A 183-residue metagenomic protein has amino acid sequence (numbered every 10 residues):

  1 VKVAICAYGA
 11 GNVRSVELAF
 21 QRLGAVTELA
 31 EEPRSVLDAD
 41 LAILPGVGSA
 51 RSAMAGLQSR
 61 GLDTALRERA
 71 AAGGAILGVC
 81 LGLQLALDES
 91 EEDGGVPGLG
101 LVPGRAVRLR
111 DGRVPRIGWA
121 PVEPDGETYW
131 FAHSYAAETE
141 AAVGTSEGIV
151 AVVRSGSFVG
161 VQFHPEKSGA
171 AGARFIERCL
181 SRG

Functional and structural regions predicted by a protein language model:
V1-A4: Extreme N-terminal starter segment of soluble prokaryotic enzymes
C6-Y8: Short hydrophobic segments within beta-strands
T27-D38: Short acidic low-complexity segments
L41: Short, Asp-centered acidic motifs that coordinate Mg2+ and/or phosphate in catalytic or ligand-binding sites
L44: Terminal helix-turn-helix DNA-binding modules in bacterial transcription factors
V47-R116: Cysteine-nucleophile active-site neighborhood
A71, G104-G183: Amide-donor transfer/coupling interface in amidating biosynthetic enzymes
